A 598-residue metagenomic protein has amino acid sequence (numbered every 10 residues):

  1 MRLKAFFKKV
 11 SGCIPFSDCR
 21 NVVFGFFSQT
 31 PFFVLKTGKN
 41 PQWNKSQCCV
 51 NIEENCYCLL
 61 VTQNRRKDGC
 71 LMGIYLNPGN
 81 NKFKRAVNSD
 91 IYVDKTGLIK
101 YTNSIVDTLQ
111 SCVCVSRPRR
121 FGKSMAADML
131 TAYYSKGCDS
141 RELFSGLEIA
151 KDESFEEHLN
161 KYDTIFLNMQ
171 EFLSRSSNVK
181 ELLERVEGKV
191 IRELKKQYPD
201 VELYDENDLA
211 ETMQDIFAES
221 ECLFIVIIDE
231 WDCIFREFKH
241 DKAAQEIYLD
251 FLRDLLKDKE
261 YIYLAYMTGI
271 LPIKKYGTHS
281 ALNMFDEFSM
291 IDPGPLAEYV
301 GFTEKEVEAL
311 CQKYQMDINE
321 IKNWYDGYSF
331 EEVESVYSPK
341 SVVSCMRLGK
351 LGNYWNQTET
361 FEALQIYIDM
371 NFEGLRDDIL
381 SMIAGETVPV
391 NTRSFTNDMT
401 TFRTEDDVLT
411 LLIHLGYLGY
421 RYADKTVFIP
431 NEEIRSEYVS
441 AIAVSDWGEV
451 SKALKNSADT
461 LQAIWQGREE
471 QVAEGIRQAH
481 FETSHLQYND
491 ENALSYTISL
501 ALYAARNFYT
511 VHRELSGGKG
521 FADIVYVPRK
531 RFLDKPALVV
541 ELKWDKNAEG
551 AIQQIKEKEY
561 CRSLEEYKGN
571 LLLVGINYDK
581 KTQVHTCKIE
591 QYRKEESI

Functional and structural regions predicted by a protein language model:
F6-F7, F16, F24-F27, F32-F33 (+1 more regions): Aromatic (phenylalanine/tyrosine) cluster motif
V50-L486: Phosphate-binding site recognition
D215-S220, R506-L533: Active-site metal-binding core of divalent-cation-utilizing nuclease and nuclease-like domains
Q478-H512: Acidic-basic catalytic patches of nuclease active cores, encompassing PD-(D/E)XK and other metal-cofactor nuclease
I498, A522-Y526, K535-K546, K558: Conserved catalytic cores of phosphodiester-cleaving nucleases, focusing on short active-site segments
A548-I552, E559-I589: Nucleic-acid nuclease catalytic cores
